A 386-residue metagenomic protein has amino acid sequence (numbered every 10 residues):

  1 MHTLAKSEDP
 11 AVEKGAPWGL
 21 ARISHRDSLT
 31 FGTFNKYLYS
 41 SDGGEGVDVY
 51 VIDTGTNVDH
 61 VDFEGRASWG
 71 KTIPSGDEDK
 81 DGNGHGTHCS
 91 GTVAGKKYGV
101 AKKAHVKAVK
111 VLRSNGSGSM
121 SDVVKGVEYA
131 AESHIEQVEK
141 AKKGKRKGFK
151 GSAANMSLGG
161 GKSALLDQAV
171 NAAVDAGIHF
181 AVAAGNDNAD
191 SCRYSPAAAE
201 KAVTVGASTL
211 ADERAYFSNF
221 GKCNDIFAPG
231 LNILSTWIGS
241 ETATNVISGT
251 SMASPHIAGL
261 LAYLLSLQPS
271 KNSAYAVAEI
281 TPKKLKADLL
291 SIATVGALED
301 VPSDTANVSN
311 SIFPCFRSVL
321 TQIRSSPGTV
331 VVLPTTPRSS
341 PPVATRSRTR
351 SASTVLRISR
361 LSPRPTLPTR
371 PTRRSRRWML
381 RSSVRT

Functional and structural regions predicted by a protein language model:
M1-L20: Autoinhibitory propeptides
A21-D77, A154: Acidic-leg catalytic submotif of subtilisin-like serine proteases
G43-G44, K96, V111-K201, A211-Y216 (+3 more regions): Substrate-binding/access-modulating region of protease and related hydrolase catalytic domains
D48-I52, H105-K110, S152-S157, H179-A183 (+5 more regions): Structural recognition of the beta-strand scaffold that forms the well-ordered cores of secreted hydrolase catalytic
I52, N57-F63, A67-G70, K80 (+3 more regions): Catalytic-core environment of secreted peptidases
I52-D62, T87-H105, V109, E128-K147 (+2 more regions): Flexible, small-residue-rich helix->loop connector segments that border functional cores
S90-V93, H105-R113, E128, Y216 (+1 more regions): Hydrolase catalytic cores
I312, V319-I323, T329-T386: Cationic, amphipathic, low-complexity alpha-helical segments enriched in hydrophobics plus arginine/proline
